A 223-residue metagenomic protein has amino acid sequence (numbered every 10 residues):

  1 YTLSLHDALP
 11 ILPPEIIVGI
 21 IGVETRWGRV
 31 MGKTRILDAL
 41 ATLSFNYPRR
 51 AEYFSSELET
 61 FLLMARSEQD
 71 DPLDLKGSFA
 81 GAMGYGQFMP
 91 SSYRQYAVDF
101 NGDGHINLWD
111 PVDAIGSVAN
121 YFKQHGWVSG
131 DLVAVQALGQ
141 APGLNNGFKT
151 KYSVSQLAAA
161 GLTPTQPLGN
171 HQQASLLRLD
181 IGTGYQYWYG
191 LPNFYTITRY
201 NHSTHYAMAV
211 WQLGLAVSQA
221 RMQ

Functional and structural regions predicted by a protein language model:
T2-L9: Short, small-residue-biased leader/transition segments that mark boundaries at the very start of proteins
A8, R26, L43-A51, L75-A82 (+3 more regions): Second-shell loop/turn segments in exported
P13-G28, F61-R66, V118-A119: Short, functionally critical alpha-helical segments immediately adjacent to catalytic or ligand/cofactor-binding
E24-G28, A82, V128, Q140 (+5 more regions): Solvent-exposed loop/turn segments at secondary-structure junctions within structured extracellular/periplasmic domains
T25-R35, N46-A51, S67-L73, Q87 (+2 more regions): Secretory-pathway/luminal and periplasmic proteins that interact with or process carbohydrate-rich
L37-A65, D99-N101: Acidic, His- and aromatic-enriched active-site or binding-groove loops in soluble protein domains that engage sugars
P72-G182: Flexible, glycine-rich surface segments
L168-Q223: C-terminal functional modules
